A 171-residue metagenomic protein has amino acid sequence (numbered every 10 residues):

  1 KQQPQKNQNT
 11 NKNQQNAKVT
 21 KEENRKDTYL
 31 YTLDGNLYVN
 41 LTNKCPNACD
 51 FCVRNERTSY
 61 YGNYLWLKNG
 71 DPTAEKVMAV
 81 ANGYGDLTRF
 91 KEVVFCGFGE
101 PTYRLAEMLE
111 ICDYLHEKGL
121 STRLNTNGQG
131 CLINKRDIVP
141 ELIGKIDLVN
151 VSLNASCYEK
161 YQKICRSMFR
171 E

Functional and structural regions predicted by a protein language model:
Q3, Q15-N36: Short, charged low-complexity linear segments at domain edges
N7-N13: Intrinsic-disorder-associated, low-complexity terminal segments enriched in Asp/Asn/His/Tyr and depleted of Lys/Arg
N24-K26, A79-N82, K135-V139: A generic local structural motif
K26-T73: Canonical Radical SAM [4Fe-4S] cluster-binding loop centered on the CxxxCxxC motif and its immediate flanking residues
E56-G62, R89-E92, C157-K160: Short, basic/glycine-rich phosphate-binding loops at helix/coil junctions that contact nucleotide phosphates
P72-F98: Short Fe-S-cluster ligation motifs
E92, F98-E171: Conserved AdoMet/S-adenosylmethionine-binding subsite of the radical SAM
